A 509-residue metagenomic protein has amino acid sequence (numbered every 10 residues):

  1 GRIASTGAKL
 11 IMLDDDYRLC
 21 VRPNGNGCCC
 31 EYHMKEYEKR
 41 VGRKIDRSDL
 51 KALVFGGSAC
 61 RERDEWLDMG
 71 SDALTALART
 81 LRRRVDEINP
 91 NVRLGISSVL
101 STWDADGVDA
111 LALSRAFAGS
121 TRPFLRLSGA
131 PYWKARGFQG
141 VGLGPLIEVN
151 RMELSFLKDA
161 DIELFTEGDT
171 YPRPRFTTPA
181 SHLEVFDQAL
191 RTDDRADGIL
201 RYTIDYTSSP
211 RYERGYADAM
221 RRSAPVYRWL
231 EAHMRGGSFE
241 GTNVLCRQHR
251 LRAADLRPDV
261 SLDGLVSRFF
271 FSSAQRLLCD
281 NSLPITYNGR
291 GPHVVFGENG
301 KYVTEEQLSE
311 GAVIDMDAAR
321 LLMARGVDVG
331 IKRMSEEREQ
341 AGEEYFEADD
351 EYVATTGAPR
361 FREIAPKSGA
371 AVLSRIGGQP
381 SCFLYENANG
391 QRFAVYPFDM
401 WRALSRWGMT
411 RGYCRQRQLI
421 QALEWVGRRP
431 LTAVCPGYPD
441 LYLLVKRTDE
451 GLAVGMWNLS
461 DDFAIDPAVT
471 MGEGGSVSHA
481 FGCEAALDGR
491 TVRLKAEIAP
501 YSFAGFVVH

Functional and structural regions predicted by a protein language model:
G1, L13-D64, R126-G129, Y202-G215 (+3 more regions): Aromatic- and carboxylate-enriched substrate-binding clefts and catalytic-loop regions of carbohydrate-active enzymes
G1-E148: Polysaccharide-binding and catalytic clefts of secreted carbohydrate-active enzymes
R2-I3, G70-R82, V149, E153 (+4 more regions): Alpha-helical packing segments of well-folded alpha/beta enzyme cores
R2-K9, L74-L94, S155-I162, D193-G198 (+2 more regions): A structural motif corresponding to the C-terminal end of an alpha-helix and its immediate exit/capping segment
D14, L67, I88-V260, Y345-A348 (+5 more regions): Hydrophobic targeting/anchoring helices
D68, D72-A76, T177, S181 (+1 more regions): Soluble non-cytosolic domains of exported or imported proteins
A254-S272: Glycine- and acidic-residue-enriched helix-capping/strand-helix junction motifs
F269, Y287, V294-V508: A conserved amphipathic helix/loop scaffold that creates a polar/acidic microenvironment used either to coordinate
